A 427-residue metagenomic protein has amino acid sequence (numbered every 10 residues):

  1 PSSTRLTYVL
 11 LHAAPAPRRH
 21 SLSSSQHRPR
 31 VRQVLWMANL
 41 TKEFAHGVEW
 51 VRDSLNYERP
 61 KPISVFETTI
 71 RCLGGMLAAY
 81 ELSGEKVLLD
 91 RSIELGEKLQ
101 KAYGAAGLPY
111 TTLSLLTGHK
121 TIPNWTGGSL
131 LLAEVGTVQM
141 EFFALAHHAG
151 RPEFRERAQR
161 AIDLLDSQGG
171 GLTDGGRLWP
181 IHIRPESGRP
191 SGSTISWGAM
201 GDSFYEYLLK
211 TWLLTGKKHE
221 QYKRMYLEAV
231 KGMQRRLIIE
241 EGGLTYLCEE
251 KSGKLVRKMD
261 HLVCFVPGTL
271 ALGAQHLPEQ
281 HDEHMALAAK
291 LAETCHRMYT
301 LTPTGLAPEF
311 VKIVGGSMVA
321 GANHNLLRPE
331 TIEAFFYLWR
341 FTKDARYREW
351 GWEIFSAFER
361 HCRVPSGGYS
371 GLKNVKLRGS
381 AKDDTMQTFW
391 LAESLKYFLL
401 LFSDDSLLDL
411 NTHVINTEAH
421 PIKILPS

Functional and structural regions predicted by a protein language model:
P1-S427: Glycan-recognition and catalytic cores of secretory/periplasmic carbohydrate-active enzymes
